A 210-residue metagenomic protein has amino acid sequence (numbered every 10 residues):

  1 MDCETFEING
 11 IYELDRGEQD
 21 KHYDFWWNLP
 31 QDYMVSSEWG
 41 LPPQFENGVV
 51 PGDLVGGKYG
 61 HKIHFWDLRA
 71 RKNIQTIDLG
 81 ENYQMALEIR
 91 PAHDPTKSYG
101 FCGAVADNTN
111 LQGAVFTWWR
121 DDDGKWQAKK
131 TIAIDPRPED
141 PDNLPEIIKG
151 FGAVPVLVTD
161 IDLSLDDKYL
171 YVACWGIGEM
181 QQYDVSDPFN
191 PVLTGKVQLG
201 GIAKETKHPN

Functional and structural regions predicted by a protein language model:
M1-L41, H64: Aromatic- and glycine-enriched pocket-lining scaffold segments that form the walls of small-molecule binding clefts
C3-F6, F65-R71, F116-T131, Q182-T194: Short loop/turn segments immediately following beta-strands, especially the blade-tip and inter-blade linker loops
E7, Y59-I63, S98, L111-G113 (+3 more regions): Repetitive beta-architecture junctions, highlighting loop-to-beta-strand starts across blade-like repeats
I8-D20, N73-Q84, Q127-A153, T194-N210: Surface-exposed loop and turn segments in beta-propeller and other repeat-based domains that flank or scaffold
H22-D24, M85-R90, C102, I147-L163 (+1 more regions): Signature of short aromatic-glycine-proline-rich micro-motifs recurring in repeat-based ectodomains
P30-D32, T96-S98, D166-K168: Short coil/turn segments that connect the beta-strands within blades of beta-propeller domains
V35, Y99-F101, Y171: Structural core positions within WD40/WD-like beta-propeller blades
S37-K58, C102-F116: Short, conserved, GDST-rich strand-edge loop motifs in beta-rich repeat architectures
